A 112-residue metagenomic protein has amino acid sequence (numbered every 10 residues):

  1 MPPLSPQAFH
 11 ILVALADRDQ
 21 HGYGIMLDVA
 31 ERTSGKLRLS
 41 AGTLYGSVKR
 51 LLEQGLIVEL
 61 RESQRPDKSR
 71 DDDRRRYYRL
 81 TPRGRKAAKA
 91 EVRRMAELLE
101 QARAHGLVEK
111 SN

Functional and structural regions predicted by a protein language model:
P2-T43: N-terminal helix-turn-helix DNA-binding core of bacterial DNA-binding proteins
L44-L51: Basic amphipathic alpha-helical segments that dock to polyanions
Q54-D71, R79: Beta-hairpin "wing" of winged helix-turn-helix
R74: Exposed loop/turn and edge beta-strand positions of beta-sandwich/beta-sheet ligand-binding modules
R83-N112: Amphipathic alpha-helical dimerization/coiled-coil segments that flank or bridge DNA-binding/regulatory modules
